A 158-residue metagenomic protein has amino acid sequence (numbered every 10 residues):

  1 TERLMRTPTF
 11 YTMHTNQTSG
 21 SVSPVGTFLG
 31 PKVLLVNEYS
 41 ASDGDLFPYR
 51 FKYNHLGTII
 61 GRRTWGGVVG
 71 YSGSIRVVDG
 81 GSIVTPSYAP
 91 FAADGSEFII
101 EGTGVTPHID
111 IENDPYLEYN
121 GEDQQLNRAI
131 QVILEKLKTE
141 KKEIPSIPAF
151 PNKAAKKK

Functional and structural regions predicted by a protein language model:
T1-K158: C-terminal "post-core" interaction segments
